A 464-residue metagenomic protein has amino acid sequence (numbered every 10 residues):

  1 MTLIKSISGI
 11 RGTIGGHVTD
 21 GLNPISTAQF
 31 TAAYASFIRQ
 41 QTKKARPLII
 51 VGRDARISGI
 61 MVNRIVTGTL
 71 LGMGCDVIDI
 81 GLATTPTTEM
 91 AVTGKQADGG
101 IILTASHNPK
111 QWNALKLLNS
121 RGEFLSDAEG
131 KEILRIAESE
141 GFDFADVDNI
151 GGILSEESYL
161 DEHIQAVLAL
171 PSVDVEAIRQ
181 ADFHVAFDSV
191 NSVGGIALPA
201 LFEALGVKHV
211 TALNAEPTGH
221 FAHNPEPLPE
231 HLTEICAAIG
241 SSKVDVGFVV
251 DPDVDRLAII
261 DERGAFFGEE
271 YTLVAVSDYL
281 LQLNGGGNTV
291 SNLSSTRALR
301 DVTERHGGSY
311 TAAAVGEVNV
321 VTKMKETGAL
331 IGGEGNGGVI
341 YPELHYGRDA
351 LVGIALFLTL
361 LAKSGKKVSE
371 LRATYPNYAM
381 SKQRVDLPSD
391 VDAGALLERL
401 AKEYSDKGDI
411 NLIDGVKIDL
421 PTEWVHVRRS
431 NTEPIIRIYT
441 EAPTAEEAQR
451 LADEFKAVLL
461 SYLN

Functional and structural regions predicted by a protein language model:
M1-G68, G72-M73, G152-H184: An N-terminal, well-structured beta->alpha segment
T13, N113-S242: Gly/Ser/Thr-enriched, mixed-charge loops and adjacent short helices that form phosphate/oxyanion-binding elements
S36, L48-W112, A200-I260: N-terminal small/polar loop signature for handling phosphorylated ligands or for N-terminal nucleophile
V51-R53, F187-S189, D261, E343 (+1 more regions): Short glycine-centered, acidic/aromatic-flanked micro-motifs in structured strand/loop junctions that mark active-site
I101, A114-L115, N119-I133, D255-Q282 (+3 more regions): Glycine-rich phosphate-binding loop of actin/hexokinase-like ATP-binding domains
L134-Q165, A169, E262-G335, V339-I340: Proline/glycine-rich low-complexity loops and linkers
V246, N284-N464: Phosphate-binding and adjacent anionic-ligand microenvironments
